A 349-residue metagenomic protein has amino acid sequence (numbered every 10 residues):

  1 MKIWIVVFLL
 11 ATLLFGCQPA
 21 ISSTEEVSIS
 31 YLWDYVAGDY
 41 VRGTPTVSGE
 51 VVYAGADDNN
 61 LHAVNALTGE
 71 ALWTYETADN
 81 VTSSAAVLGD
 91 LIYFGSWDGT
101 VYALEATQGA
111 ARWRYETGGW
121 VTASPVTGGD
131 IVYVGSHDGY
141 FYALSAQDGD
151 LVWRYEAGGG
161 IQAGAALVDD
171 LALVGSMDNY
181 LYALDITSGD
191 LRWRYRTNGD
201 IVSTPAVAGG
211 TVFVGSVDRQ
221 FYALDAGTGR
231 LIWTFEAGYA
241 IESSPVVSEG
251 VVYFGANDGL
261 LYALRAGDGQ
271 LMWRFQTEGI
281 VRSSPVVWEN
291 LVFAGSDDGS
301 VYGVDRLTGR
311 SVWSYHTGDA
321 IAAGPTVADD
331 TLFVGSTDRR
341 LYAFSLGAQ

Functional and structural regions predicted by a protein language model:
M1-K2, S22-S23, T68, Q108 (+8 more regions): Serine/threonine-rich low-complexity intrinsically disordered regions
K2-F8: Sec-dependent signal peptide recognition, specifically the positively charged N-region followed immediately by
L13-G16: C-terminal motif of bacterial Sec signal peptides marking the signal peptidase cleavage site
P19-A20, G38-N60, Y75-Y102, A106 (+8 more regions): Repeat-blade elements of multi-bladed beta-propeller folds
S23-D39: A short helix->beta-strand "capping" segment at the edge of beta-propeller domains
Y31-Y35, E70-Y75, A110-Y115, D150-Y155 (+4 more regions): A short beta-strand motif characteristic of beta-propeller blades
N65-T68, E105-Q108, S145-D148, D185-G189 (+4 more regions): Short loop/turn segments that connect beta-strands within beta-propeller blades
